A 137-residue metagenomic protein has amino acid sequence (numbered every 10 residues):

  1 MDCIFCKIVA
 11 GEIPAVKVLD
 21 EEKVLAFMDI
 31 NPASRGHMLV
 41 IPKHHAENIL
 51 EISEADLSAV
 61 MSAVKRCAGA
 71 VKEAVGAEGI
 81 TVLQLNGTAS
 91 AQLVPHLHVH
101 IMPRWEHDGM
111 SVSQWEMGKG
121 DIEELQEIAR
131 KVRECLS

Functional and structural regions predicted by a protein language model:
M1-S137: HIT superfamily nucleotide-processing domains
